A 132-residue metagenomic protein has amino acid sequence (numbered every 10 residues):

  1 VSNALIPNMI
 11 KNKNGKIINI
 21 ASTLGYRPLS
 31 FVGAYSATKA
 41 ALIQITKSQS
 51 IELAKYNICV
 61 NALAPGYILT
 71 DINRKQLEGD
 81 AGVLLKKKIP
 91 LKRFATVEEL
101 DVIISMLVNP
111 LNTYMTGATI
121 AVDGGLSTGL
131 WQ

Functional and structural regions predicted by a protein language model:
S2, T38, T46: Active-site helix of classical SDR
P7, I51-E52, T113: Alpha-helical segment proximal to the catalytic Tyr-Lys
S22: Residue(s) in the substrate-gating loop at a strand-loop-helix junction that position the organic substrate next
Y26, I43, A64-K75: Short, flexible catalytic-loop segment of classical short-chain dehydrogenase/reductase
R27, S105, T116-Q132: Short C-terminal tail/terminal secondary-structure segment of NAD(P)H-dependent dehydrogenase/reductase domains
R27-G33, K55, K92, P110: Active-site loop immediately N-terminal to the catalytic Tyr-X3-Lys motif of short-chain dehydrogenase/reductase
A54, C59, M115-G117: Short, small/polar-rich loop/turn modules that mediate ligand/substrate recognition or access, typified
I89-L100: A conserved structural motif in NAD(P)-dependent oxidoreductases
